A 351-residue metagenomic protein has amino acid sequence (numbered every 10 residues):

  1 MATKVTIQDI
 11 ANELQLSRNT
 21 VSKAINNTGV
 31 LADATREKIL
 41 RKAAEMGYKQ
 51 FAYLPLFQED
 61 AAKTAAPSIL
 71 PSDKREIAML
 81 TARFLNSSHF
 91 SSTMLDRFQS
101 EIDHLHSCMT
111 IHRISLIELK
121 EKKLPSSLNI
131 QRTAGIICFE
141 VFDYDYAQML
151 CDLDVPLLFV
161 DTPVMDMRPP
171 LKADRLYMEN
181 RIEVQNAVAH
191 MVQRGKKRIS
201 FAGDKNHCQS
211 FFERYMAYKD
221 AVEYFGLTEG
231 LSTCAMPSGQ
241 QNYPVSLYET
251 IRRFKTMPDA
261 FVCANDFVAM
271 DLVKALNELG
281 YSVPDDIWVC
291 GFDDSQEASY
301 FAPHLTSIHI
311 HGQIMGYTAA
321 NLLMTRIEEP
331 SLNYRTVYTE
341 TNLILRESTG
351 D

Functional and structural regions predicted by a protein language model:
M1-A65: N-terminal helix-turn-helix DNA-binding module of bacterial transcription factors
A2, Y48-L124: Amphipathic helical "hinge" segments at domain boundaries
H89-L105, E183-N186, Q209-E229, D271 (+2 more regions): Short, solvent-exposed amphipathic alpha-helices that sit in or adjacent to ligand/effector-binding or catalytic
I102-L116, F201, K219-P244: Short beta-strand elements in bilobed, periplasmic/extracellular small-molecule ligand-binding domains
F139-E183, F267, D293-L305: Flexible loop/hinge segments that line or gate small-molecule binding clefts
D174-A202, Q241-E249, A269, I310-E328: Hydrophobic alpha-helical segments within soluble ligand-binding/sensing domains
Q185-L227, R335-G350: An alpha-beta-alpha
Y248-D351: Flexible loop/turn connectors
